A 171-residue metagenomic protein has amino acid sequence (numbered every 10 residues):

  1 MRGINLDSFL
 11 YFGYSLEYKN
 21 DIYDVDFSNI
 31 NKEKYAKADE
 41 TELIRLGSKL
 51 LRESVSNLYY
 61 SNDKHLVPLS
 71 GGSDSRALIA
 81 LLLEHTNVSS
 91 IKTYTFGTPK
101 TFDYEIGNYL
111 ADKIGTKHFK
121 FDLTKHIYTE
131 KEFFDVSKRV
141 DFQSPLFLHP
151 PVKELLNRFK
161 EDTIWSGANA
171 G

Functional and structural regions predicted by a protein language model:
M1-K32: N-terminal glutamine amidotransferase
F27-G171: ATP-dependent adenylate-handling active sites, centered on carboxylate activation for C-N bond formation
